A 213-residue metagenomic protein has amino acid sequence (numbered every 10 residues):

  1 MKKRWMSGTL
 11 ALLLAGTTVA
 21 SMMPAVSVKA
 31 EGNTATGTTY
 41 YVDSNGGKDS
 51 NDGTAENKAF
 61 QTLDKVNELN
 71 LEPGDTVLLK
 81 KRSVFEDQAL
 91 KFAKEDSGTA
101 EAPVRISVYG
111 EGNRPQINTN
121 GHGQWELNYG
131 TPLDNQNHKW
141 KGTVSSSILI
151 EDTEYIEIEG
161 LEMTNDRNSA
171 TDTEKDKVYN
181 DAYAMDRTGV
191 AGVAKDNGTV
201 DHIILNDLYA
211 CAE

Functional and structural regions predicted by a protein language model:
R4-V26: Sec-dependent N-terminal signal peptides of Gram-positive bacterial secreted proteins and lipoproteins
K29-D64, S83, N113: Right-handed parallel beta-helix/beta-solenoid
S44-G46, G110, E162, Y209: Short, small-residue-rich loop/turn micro-motifs
N51, N67, Q88-A89, R167 (+1 more regions): Activation segment
D52, A89-K91, N118, S169-K175: Short, solvent-exposed loop/turn and secondary-structure capping segments
L69-G130, L149-E162, G198-I204: Beta-solenoid repeat scaffold
W125, Y129, K141-E213: Right-handed parallel beta-helix
